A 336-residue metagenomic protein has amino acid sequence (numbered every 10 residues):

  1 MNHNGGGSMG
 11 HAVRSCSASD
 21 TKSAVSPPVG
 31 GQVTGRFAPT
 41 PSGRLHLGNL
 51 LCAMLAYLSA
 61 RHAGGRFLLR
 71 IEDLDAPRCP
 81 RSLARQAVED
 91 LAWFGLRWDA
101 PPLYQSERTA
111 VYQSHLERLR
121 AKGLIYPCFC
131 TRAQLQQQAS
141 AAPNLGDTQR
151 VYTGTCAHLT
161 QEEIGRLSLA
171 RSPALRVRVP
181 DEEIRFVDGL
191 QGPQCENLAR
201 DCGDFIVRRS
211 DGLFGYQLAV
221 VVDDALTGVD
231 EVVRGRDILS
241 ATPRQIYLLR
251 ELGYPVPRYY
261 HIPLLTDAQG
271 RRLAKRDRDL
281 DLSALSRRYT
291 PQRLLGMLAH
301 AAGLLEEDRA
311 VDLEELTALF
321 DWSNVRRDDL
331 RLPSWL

Functional and structural regions predicted by a protein language model:
N2-G5, G10-P143, R236-D237, A241-Y254 (+1 more regions): N-terminal Rossmann-like or analogous alpha/beta NTP/dinucleotide-binding catalytic cores that position adenine
H3, H11, D20, D73-D75 (+16 more regions): Acidic-enriched, low-complexity/disordered segments with a strong bias for Aspartate over Glutamate
G6, T40, A60, H115 (+9 more regions): Generic signature of intrinsically disordered, low-complexity segments enriched in small/polar residues
H46, R108-Q113, S168-R171, Q217-V222 (+3 more regions): Noncatalytic linker/hinge segments flanking ATPase motor cores
L83-Q194, L198-D201, A310-L316, F320-L336: Active-site neighborhoods of enzyme catalytic cores
T131, S240-A241, E251-L336: Catalytic adenosine-cofactor/nucleotide-binding cores of aminoacyl-tRNA synthetases and other
A133-A274, D281-L285: Active-site cores that bind ATP or allylic diphosphates and position pyrophosphate for catalysis
